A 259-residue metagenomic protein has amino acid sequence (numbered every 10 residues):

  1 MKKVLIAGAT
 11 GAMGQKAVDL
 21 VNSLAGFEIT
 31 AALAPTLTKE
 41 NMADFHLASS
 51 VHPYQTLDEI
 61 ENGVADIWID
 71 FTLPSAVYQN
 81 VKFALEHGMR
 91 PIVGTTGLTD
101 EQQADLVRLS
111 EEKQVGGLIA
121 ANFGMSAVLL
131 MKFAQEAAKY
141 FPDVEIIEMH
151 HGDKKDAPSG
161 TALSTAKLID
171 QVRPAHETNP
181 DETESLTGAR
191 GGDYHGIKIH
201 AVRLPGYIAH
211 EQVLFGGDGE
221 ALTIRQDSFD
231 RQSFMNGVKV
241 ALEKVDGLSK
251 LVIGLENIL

Functional and structural regions predicted by a protein language model:
K2: Nucleotide donor/acceptor-binding cores
L5-A7, A12-N62, P142-L259: C-terminal substrate-binding/catalytic lobe of Rossmann-fold NAD(P)-dependent oxidoreductases
I29, P91-I92, G117: Hydrophobic beta-strand scaffold residues
G63-E86, L98-E101: Beta-loop-alpha module in the N-terminal Rossmann-like domain of NAD(P)-dependent dehydrogenases, especially those
H87-R90, K113-V115: A short helix->loop->beta-strand "cap" motif at the edges of active sites that frequently abuts
T95-G116: Rossmann-fold NAD(P)-binding glycine/threonine-rich loop
L129-F141, A157: Rossmann-like NAD(P)H-binding beta-loop-alpha module
